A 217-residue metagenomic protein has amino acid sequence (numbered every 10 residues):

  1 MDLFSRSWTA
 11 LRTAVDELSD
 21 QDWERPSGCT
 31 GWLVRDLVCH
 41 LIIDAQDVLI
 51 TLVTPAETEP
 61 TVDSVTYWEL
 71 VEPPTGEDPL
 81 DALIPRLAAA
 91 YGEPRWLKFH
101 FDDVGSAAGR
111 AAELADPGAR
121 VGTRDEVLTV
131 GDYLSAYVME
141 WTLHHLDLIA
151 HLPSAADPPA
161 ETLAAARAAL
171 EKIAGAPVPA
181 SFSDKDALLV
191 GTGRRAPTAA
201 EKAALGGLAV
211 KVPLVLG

Functional and structural regions predicted by a protein language model:
M1-R120: Active-site-adjacent scaffolding segments
E24, V53-V65, A90-G92, F99 (+1 more regions): Structured surface interface patches that mediate subunit assembly and partner/cofactor docking
